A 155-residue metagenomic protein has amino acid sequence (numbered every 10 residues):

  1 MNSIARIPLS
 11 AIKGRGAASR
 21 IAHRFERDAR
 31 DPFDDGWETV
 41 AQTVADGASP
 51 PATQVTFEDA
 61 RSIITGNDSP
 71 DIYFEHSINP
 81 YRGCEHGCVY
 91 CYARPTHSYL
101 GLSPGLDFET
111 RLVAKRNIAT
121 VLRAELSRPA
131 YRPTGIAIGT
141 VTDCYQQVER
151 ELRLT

Functional and structural regions predicted by a protein language model:
M1-S77: Flexible, acidic/Gly-rich N-terminal and inter-domain linker regions that tether and position cofactor-handling modules
D46-Y81, V89-T155: Conserved Radical SAM active-site core
E85: Substrate-binding groove/exosite segments of carbohydrate-active enzymes
